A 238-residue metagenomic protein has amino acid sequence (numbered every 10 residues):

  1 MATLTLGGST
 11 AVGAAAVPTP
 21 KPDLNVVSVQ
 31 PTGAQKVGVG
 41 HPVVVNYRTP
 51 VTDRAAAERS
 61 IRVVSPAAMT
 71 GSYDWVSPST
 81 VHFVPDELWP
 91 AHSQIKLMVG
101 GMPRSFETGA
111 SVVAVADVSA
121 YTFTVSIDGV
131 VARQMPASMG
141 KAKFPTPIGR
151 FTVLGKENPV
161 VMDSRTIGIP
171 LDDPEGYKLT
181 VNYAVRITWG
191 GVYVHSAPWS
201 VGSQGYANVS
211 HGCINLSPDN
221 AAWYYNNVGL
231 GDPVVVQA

Functional and structural regions predicted by a protein language model:
M1-G8, V12-V112: Acidic, low-complexity Ser/Thr/Gly/Pro-rich repeat segments typical of extracellular/periplasmic and surface-exposed
V17-T19, E107-V130, P145-I148: Low-complexity, Pro/Ser/Thr- and charge-rich linker/hinge segments at domain boundaries
R48-P50, P66, V76-P78, D86-L88 (+8 more regions): Solvent-exposed coil/turn segments that connect beta secondary-structure elements in extracytoplasmic/periplasmic
R54-A56, F123-V125, T146, V160-S164 (+1 more regions): Short, solvent-exposed loop/turn elements at domain surfaces
A110-V113, K141-I148, S164-A238: Exported/periplasmic cell-wall-interacting domains
F123, V153, V185: Conserved hydrophobic/aromatic pocket- or pore-lining residues that grip, position, or stack substrates in active sites
